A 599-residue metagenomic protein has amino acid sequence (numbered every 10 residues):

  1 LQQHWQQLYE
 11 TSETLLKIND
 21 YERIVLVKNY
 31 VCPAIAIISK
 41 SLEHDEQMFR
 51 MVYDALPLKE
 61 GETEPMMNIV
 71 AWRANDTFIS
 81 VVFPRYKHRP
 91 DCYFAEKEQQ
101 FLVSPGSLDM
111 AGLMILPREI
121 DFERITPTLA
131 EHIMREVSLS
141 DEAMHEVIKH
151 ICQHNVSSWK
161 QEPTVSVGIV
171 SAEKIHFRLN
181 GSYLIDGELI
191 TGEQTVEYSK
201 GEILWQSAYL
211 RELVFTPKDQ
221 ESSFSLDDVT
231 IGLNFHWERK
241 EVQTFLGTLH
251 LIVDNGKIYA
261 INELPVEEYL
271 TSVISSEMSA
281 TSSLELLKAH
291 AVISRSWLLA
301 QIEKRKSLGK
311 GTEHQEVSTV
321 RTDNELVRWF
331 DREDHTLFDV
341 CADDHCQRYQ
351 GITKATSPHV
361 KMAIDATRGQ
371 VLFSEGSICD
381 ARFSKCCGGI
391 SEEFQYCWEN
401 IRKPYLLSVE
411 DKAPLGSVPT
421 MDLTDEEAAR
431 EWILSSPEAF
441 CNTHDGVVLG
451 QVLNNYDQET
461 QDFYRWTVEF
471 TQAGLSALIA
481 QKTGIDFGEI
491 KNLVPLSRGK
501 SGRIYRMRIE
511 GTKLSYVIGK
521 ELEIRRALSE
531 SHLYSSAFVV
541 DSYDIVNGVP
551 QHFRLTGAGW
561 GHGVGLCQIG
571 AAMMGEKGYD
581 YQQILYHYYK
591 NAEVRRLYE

Functional and structural regions predicted by a protein language model:
L1-N155: HIT superfamily nucleotide-processing domains
I151-E599: Conserved, single-site charged/polar hotspot
